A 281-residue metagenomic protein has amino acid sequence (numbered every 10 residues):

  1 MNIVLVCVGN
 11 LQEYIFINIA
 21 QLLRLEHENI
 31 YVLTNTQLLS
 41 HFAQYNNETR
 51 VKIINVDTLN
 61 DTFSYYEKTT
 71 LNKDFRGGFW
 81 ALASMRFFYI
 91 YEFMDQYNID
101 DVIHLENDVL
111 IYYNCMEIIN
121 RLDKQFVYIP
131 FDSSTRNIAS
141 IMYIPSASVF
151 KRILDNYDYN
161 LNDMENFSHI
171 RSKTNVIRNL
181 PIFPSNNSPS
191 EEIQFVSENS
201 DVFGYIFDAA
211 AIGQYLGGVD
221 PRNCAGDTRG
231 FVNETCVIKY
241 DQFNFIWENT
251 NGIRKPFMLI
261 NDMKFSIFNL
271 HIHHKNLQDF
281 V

Functional and structural regions predicted by a protein language model:
M1-T70, D95, S146-S148, K255-M258 (+1 more regions): N-terminal anchoring/stem segment of glycosyltransferases
L11-Q12, W80-S84, N160: A conditional alpha-helix N-cap/helix-loop micro-motif detector
F16, A20, F87-E92, S168: Short, hydrophobic alpha-helix immediately C-terminal to the catalytic nucleophile
Y31-L33, V102-E106, Y128, I177-F183: A structural signal for short, well-ordered beta-strand segments and their strand-loop junctions that often border
Y65-G77, N160: An acidic/histidine-cluster motif and surrounding catalytic segment that typifies divalent-metal-assisted enzyme active
L82-Y128: GT-A fold catalytic core of metal-dependent nucleotide-sugar glycosyltransferases, centered on the diacidic
Y113-S172: Conserved catalytic core of nucleotide-sugar-dependent glycosyltransferases
F150-V281: Catalytic core and acceptor-binding pocket of nucleotide-sugar-dependent glycosyltransferases
